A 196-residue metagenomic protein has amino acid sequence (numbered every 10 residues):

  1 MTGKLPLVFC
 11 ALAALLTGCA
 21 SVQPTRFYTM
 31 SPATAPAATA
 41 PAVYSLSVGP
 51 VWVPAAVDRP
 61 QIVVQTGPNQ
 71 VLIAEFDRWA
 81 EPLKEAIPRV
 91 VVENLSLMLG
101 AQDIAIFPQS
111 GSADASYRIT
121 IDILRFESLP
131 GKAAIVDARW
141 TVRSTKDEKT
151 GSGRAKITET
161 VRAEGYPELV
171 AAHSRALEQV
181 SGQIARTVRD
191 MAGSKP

Functional and structural regions predicted by a protein language model:
M1-V8: Bacterial N-terminal signal peptides that target proteins for export
L15-G18: C-terminal motif of bacterial Sec signal peptides marking the signal peptidase cleavage site
A20-A37, A42, M98-K146, V161: Surface-exposed short loop/turn segments
A20-F27, A35, V161-P196: C-terminal/domain-edge helix-coil "capping" segments
A20-K84, M191-P196: A structural "domain/chain start" motif
P54, R89-A101, Q183, T187-S194: Structured segments of extracytoplasmic/periplasmic soluble domains in secreted or envelope-associated proteins
V71-A80, K146-G182: Short secondary-structure boundary motifs at beta->alpha junctions and helix caps
